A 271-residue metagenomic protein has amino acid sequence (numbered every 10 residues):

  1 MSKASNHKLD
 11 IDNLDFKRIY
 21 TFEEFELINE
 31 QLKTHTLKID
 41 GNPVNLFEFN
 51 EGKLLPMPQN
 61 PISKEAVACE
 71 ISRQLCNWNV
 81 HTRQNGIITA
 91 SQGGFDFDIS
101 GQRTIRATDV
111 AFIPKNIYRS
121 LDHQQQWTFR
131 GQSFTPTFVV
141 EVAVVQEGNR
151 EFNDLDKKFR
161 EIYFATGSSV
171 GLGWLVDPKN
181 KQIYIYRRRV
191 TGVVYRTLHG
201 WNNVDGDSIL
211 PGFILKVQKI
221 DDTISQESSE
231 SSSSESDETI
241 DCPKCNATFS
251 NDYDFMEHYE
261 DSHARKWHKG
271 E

Functional and structural regions predicted by a protein language model:
M1-T248, D252-E271: Gly/Pro/Ser/Thr-rich low-complexity, intrinsically disordered segments predominantly at protein N-termini
